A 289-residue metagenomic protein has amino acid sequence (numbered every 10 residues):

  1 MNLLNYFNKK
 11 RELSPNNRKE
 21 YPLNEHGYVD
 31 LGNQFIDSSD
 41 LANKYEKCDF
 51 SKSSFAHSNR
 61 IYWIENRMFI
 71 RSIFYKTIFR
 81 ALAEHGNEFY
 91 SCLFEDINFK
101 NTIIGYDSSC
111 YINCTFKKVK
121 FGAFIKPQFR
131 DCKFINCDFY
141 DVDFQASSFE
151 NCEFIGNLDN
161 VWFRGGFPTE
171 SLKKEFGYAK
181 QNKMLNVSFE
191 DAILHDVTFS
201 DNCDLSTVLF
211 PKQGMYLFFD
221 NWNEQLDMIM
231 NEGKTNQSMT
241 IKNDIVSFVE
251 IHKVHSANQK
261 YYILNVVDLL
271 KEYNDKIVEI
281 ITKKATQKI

Functional and structural regions predicted by a protein language model:
L4-Q225: Tandem repeat scaffolds
C203, L209-I289: Long, ordered, amphipathic alpha-helical scaffolds
